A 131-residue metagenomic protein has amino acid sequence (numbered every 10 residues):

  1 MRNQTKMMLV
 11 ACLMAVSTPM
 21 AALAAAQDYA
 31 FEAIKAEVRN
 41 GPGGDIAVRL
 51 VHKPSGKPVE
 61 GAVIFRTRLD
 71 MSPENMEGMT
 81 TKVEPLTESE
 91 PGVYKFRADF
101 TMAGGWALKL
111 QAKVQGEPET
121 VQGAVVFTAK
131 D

Functional and structural regions predicted by a protein language model:
M1-L9: Bacterial N-terminal signal peptides that target proteins for export
L9-P19: Bacterial N-terminal signal peptides
A24-A103, A107-D131: Contiguous segments within soluble domain cores/interaction surfaces
